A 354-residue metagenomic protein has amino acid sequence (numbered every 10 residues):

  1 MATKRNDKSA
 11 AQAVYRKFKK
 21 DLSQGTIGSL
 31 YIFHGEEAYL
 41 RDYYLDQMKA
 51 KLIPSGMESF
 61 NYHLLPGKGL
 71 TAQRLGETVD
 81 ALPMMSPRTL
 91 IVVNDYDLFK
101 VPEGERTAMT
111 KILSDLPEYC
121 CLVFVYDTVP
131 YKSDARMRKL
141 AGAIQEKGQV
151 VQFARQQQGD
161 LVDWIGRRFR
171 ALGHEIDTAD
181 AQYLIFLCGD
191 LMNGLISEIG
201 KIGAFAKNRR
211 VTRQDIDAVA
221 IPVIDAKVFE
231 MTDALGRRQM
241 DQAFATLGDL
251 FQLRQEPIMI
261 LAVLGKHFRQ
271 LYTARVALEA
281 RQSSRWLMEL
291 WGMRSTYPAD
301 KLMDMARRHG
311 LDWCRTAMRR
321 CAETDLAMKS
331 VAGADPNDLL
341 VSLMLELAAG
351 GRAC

Functional and structural regions predicted by a protein language model:
M1-C354: Conserved beta/loop motifs at nucleotide-recognition and modification sites
